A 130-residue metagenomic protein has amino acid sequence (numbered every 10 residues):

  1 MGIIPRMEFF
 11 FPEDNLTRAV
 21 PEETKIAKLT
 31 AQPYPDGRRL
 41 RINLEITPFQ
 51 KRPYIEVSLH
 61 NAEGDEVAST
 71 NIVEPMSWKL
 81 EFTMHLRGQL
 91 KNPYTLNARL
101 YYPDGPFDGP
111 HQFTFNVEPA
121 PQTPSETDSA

Functional and structural regions predicted by a protein language model:
G2-D36, S129: Short, compositionally biased P/S/T/A/G/V-rich stretches that sit at domain boundaries
R41-T47: Short edge beta-strand/loop segments characteristic of extracellular beta-sandwich folds
V57-N61, L100: Conserved aromatic beta-strand anchor motif in extracellular beta-sandwich/beta-rich domains
E63-N71: Surface-exposed loop/edge segments in extracytoplasmic proteins
P75-T83: Aromatic sugar-binding surface patches on proteins that engage polysaccharides or sugar-phosphate polymers
H85-P93: Surface-exposed, short loops/turns at beta-strand junctions within beta-sandwich domains
L100-F115: Short acidic/polar inter-strand loop motif in beta-rich domains
E118-A130: Low-complexity, Pro/Ser/Thr- and charge-rich linker/hinge segments at domain boundaries
